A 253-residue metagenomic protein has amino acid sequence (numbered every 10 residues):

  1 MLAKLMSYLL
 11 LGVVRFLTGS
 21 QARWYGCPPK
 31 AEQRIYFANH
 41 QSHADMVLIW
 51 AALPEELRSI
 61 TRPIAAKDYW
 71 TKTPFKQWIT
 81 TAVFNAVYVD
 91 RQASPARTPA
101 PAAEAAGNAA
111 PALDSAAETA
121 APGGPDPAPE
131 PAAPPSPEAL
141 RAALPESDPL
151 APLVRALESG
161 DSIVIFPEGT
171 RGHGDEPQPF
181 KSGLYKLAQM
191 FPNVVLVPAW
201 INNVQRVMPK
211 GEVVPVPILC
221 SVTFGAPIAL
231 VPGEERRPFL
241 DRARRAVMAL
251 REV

Functional and structural regions predicted by a protein language model:
M1-G19, Q77, T81: Short hydrophobic helices that act as membrane-entry/anchoring signals
L5, R141-P149, P179: Soluble or luminal CAZymes and related metallo-dependent hydrolases
L10-H40: Helix-to-loop junction immediately C-terminal to a conserved catalytic motif
R15-R23, L144-S147, V204-Q205: Short gly/ser/thr-rich secondary-structure transition/capping motifs
S20, S59-T61, F84, D161 (+1 more regions): A structural micro-motif
P28, R34, D45, E146-P177 (+2 more regions): N-terminal/domain-start segments enriched in small and hydrophobic, helix-friendly residues, covering either
K30-P135: Catalytic core of membrane glycerolipid acyltransferases/transacylases, capturing the structured, soluble-facing
F75-W78, S162, T170-E234: A cross-family acyltransferase "interaction/gating" segment
